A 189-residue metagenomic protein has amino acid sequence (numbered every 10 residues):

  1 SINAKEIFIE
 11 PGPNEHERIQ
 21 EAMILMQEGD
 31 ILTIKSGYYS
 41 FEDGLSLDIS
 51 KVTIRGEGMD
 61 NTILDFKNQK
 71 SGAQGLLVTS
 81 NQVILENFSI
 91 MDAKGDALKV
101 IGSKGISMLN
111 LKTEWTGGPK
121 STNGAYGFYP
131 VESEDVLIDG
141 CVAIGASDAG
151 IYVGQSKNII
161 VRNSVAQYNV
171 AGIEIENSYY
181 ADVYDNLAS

Functional and structural regions predicted by a protein language model:
K5, D30, G37, D43 (+11 more regions): The right-handed parallel beta-helix/beta-solenoid scaffold, focusing on the short coil/turn and N-cap positions
E6-K35, S40, G44: Acidic Gly/Asp/Thr-rich repetitive segments characteristic of extracellular carbohydrate-active and adhesion proteins
F8-E17, I31, K51-K94, G117: Right-handed parallel beta-helix/beta-spiral solenoid domain characteristic of secreted/periplasmic
E10-G12, K35, E42, D48 (+4 more regions): A structural detector for beta-sheet-dominated domains
E42, F66-L76, D92-K99, K120-P130 (+3 more regions): Extracellular beta-strand/beta-solenoid scaffold signature
R55-N61, Q82-D92, K104-G117, E134-A149 (+2 more regions): Right-handed parallel beta-helix
